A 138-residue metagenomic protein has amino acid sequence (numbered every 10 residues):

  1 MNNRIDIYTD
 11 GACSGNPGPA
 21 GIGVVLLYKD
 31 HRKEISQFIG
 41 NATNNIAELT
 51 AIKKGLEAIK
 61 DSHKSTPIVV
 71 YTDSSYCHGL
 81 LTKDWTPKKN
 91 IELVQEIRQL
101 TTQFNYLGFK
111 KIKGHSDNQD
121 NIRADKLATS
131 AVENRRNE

Functional and structural regions predicted by a protein language model:
M1-I46, T50, E57-I59, R136: RNase H-like nuclease fold core
I5-N16, K53-R123, L127, V132-E138: RNase H catalytic domain
